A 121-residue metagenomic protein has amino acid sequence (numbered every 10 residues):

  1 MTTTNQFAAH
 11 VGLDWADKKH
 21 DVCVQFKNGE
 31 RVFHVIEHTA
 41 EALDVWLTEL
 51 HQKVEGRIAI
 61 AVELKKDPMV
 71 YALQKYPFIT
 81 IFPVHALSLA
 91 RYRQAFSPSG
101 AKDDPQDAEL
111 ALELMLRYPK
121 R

Functional and structural regions predicted by a protein language model:
M1-R121: Phosphate- and other anionic-substrate recognition elements at nucleic-acid/protein interfaces
